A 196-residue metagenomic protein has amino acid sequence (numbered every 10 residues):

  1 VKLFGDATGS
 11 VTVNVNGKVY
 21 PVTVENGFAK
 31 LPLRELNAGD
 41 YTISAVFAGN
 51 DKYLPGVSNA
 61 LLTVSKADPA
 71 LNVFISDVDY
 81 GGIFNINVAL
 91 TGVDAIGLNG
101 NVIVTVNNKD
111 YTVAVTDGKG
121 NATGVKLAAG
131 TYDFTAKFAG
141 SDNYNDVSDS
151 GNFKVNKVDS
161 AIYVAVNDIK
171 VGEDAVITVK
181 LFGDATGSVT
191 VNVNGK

Functional and structural regions predicted by a protein language model:
V1-K196: Solvent-exposed beta-strand/loop surfaces, strongest in extracytoplasmic domains of secreted and cell-surface proteins
